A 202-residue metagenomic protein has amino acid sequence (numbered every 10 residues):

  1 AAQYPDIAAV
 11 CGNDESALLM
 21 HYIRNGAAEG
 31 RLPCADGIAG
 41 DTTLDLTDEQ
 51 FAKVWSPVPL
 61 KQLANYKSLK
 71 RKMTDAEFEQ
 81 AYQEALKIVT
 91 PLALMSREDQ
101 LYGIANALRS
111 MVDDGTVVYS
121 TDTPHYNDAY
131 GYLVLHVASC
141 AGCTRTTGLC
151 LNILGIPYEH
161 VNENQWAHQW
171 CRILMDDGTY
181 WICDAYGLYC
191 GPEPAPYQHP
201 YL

Functional and structural regions predicted by a protein language model:
A1-G40: Charge-rich, low-complexity intrinsically disordered regions
A2-P5, I23-A28, T90, N106-D114 (+1 more regions): Sec-exported extracytoplasmic/periplasmic mature domains
Q3, D14-L18, A81, R97-I104 (+3 more regions): Stable alpha-helical elements in mature extracytoplasmic
V10-G12, L32-A35, G115-P124, E159-E163: Surface-exposed patches in mature extracellular/periplasmic domains of secreted proteins
V10-S16, D122, H136, Q169: A glycine-rich, coil/turn loop motif that links secondary-structure elements
I38-K87, I156, G187: Linear, non-domain "peripheral" regions
R71-Y132: Secondary-structure boundary elements
G142-L202: Hydrophobic/aromatic-rich core segments of domains that either
